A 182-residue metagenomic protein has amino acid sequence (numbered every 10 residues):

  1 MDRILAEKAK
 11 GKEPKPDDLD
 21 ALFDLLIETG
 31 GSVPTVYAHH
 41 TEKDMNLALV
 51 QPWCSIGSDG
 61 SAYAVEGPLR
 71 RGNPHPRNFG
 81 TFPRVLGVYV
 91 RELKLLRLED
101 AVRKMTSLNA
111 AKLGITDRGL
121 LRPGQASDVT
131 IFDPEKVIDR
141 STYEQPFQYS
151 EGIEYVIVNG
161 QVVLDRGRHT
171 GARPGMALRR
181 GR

Functional and structural regions predicted by a protein language model:
M1-T29, N46-P134: His/Asp/Glu-enriched, well-ordered alpha-helical/loop segment that forms or immediately abuts the divalent-metal
G31-V33: Non-catalytic terminal extensions that flank enzyme cores
V36, P76-N78, P146-Q148: Short Gly/Pro-enriched turn/cap motifs at secondary-structure boundaries
A38-K43: Buried, small/hydrophobic-residue-enriched core segments of structured protein domains
L47-W53, S58-D59, Y63-A64, I131-P174: C-terminal cap of metal-dependent C-N hydrolases
G80-P83, E154-V158, R180-R182: Glycine-rich loops and low-complexity Gly/Arg-rich segments that provide flexible linkers or classic glycine-based
D128, Y143, R179: Catalytic and substrate-binding regions of extracellular carbohydrate-active enzymes, especially polysaccharide lyases
A172-R182: Short, surface-exposed, low-complexity cationic segments
